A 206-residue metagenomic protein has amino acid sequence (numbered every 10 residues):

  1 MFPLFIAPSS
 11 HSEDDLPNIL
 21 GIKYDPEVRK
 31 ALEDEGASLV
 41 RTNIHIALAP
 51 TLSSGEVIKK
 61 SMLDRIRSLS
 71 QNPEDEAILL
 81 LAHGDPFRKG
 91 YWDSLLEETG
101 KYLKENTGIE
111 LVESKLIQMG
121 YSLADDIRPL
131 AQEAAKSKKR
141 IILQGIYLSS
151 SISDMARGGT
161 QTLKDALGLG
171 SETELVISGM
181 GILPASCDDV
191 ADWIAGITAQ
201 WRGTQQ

Functional and structural regions predicted by a protein language model:
F2-Q206: Extended amphipathic ligand-handling, pore-lining, and cofactor/metal-binding catalytic surfaces
